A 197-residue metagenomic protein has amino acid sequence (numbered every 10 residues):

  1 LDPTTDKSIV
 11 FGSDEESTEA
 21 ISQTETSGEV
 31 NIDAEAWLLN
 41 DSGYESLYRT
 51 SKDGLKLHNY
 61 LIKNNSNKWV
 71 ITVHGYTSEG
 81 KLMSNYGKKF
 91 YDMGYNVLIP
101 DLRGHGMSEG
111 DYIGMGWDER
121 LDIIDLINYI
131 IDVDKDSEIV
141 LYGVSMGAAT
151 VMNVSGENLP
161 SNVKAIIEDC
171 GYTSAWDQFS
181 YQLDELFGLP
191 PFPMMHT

Functional and structural regions predicted by a protein language model:
L1-A36: N-terminal targeting or regulatory segments adjacent to alpha/beta-hydrolase or S9 domains
E25-N65: N-terminal cap/lid segment of alpha/beta-hydrolase-fold proteins
N67-G75: Short beta-strand element of the alpha/beta-hydrolase
G87-E109: Conserved alpha/beta-hydrolase
I113-D134: Alpha/beta-hydrolase active-site loop
D134-S145: Alpha/beta-hydrolase fold nucleophile elbow
G143-N153: Glycine-rich nucleophile elbow surrounding the catalytic serine of serine-hydrolase chemistry
N153-T197: Hydrolase active-site cap/lid region
